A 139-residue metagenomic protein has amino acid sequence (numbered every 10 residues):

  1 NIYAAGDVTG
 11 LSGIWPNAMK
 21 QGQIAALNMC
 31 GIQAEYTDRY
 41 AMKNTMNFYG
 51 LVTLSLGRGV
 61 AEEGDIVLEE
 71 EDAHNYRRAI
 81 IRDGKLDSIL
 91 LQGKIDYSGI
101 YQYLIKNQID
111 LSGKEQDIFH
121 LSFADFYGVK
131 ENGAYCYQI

Functional and structural regions predicted by a protein language model:
A4, V8-G99: Mid-to-C-terminal Rossmann-like scaffold of FAD/NAD(P)H-dependent oxidoreductases
Q21-N28, D125-I139: An exposure/low-complexity boundary signal
G31, G57-G59, Q108, H120 (+1 more regions): Glycine-centered secondary-structure boundary/capping sites
E70-A134: C-terminal auxiliary extensions adjacent to catalytic cores
